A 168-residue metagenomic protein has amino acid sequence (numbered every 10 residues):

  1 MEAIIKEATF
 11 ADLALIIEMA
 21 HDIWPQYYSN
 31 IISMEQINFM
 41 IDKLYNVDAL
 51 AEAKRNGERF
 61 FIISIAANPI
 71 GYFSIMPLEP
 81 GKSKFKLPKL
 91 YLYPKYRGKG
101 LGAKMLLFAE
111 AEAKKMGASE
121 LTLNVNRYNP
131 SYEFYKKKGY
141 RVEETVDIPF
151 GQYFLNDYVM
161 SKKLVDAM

Functional and structural regions predicted by a protein language model:
E2-I4: Extreme N-terminal starter segment of soluble prokaryotic enzymes
E7-L13, I17-K95, L106-F108, E112 (+3 more regions): Acetyl-CoA-dependent GNAT
F85, S119-Y132, K136-K138, T145-M168: C-terminal "cap" of GNAT-fold acetyltransferases
Y93-K99, R127: Active-site acidic-Proline motif in GNAT/NAT acetyltransferases
K99, M116-S119: Short coil/turn segments at alpha/beta junctions that flank glycine-rich nucleotide-binding fingerprints
A103: Residues forming the Rossmann-fold NAD(P)(H) cofactor-binding site
